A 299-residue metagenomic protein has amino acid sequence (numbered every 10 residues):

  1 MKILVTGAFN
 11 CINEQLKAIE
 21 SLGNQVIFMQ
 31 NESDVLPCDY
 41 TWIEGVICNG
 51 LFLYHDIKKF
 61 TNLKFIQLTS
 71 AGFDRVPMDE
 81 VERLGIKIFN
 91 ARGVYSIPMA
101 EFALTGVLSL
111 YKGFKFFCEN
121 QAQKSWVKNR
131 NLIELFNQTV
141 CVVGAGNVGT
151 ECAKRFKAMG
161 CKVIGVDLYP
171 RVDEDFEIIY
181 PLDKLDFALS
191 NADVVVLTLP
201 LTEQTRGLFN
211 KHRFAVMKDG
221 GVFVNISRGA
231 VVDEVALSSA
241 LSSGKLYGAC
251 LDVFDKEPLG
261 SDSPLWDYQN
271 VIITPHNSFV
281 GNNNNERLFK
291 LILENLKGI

Functional and structural regions predicted by a protein language model:
M1-K87, N210: An N-terminal-biased, well-structured beta-alpha scaffold segment characteristic of Rossmann-like dinucleotide-binding
K2, Q25, T139, C161-K162: Residues at the starts of beta-strands that form the adenosine-phosphate
G7, R92, F136-K157: Glycine-rich adenosine-cofactor-binding loop
I47-C48, L68, V196-L197, N225 (+1 more regions): Redox-cofactor binding/interface segments in oxidoreductases and associated redox assembly factors
I86-T139: Phosphate-binding beta-alpha-beta segment of Rossmann-like dinucleotide-binding domains, i.e., the NAD(P)
K87-F102, F116, K256-I299: C-terminal helix-to-coil terminal segments
M159-D175: NAD(P)-binding Rossmann-fold cofactor-contacting core
P170-P264: Rossmann-like adenosine-cofactor binding region
